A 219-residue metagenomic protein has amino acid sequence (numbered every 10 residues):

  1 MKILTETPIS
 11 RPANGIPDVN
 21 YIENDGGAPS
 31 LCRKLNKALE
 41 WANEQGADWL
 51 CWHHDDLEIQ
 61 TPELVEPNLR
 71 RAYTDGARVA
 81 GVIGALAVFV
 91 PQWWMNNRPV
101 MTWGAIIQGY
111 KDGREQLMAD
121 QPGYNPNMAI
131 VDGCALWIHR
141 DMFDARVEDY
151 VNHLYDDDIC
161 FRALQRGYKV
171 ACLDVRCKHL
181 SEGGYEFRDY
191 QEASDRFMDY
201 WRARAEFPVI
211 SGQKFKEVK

Functional and structural regions predicted by a protein language model:
M1-N24: N-proximal low-complexity "stem/linker" segments adjacent to membrane-targeting elements
G26-L35, L39, N152-H153: A short, glycine-/small-residue-rich helix N-cap motif at loop->alpha-helix starts within glycosyltransferase
N36-W49: Active-site nucleotide-sugar/metal-binding loop of Leloir-type enzymes
A47, G76-R78, Y168: Short, high-confidence coil segments that cap the C-terminus of an alpha-helix and link into the following beta-strand
A47-E58: Short beta-strand-to-loop acidic/aromatic patch adjacent to the donor-nucleotide binding site
L57-R71: Acidic donor-binding/catalytic loop of UDP-sugar-dependent glycosyltransferases, especially processive GT2
N68-D144: Conserved catalytic core of nucleotide-sugar-dependent glycosyltransferases
D149-K219: C-terminal catalytic/acceptor-binding lobe
